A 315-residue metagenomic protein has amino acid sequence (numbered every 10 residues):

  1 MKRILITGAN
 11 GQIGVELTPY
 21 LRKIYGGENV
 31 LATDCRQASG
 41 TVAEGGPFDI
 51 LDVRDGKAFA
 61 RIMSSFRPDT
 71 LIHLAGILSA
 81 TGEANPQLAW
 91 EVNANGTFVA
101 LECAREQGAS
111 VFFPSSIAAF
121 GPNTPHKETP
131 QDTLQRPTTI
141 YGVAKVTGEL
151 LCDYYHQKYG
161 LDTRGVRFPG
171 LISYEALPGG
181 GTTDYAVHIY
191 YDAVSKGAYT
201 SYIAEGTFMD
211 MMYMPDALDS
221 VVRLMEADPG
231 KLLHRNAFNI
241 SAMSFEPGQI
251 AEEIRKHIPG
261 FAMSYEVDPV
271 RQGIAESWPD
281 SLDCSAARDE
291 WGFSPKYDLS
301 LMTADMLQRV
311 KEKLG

Functional and structural regions predicted by a protein language model:
I4-I24: N-terminal Rossmann NAD(P)H-binding glycine-rich loop of SDR-like oxidoreductase domains
T7, T33, L71-A75, V111-I117 (+1 more regions): SDR active-site strand-loop-helix element
E44-D55: Rossmann-fold cofactor-recognition segment
V53-V92: NAD(P)H-binding glycine-rich loop region in Rossmannoid oxidoreductase-like domains and their noncatalytic homologs
F98-I140: Conserved Rossmann-fold NAD(P)-dependent oxidoreductase catalytic core, especially the SDR/UDP-sugar
A144: Active-site helix of classical SDR
D153-F208, M214-D219: NAD(P)-dependent short-chain dehydrogenase/reductase
Y202-A204, M209-G315: C-terminal substrate-binding subdomain of Rossmann-fold SDR/epimerase-dehydratase oxidoreductases
